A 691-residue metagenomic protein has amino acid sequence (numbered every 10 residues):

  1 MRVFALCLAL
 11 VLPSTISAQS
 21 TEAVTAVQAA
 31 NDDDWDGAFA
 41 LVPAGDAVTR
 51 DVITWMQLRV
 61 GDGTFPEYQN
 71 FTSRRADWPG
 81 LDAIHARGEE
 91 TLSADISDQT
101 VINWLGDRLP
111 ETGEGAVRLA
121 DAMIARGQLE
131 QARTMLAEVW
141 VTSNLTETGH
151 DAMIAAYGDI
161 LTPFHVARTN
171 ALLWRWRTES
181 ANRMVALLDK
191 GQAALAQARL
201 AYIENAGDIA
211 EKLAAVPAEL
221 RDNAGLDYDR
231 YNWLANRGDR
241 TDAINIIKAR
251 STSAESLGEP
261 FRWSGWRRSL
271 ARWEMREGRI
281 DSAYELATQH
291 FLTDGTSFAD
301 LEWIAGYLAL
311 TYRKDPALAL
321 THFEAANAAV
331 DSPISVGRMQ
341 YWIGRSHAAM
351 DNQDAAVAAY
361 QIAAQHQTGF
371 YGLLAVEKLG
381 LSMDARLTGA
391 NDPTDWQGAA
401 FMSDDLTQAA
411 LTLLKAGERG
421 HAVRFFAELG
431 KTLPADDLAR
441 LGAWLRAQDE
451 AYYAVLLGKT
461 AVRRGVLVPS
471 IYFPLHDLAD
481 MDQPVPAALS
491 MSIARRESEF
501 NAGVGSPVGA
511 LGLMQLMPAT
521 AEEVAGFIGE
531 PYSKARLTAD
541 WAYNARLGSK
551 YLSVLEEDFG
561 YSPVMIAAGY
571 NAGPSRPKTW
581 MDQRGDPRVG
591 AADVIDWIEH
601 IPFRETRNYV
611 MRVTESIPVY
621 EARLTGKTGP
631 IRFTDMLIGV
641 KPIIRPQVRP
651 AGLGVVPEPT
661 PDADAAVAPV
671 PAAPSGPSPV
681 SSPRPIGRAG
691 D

Functional and structural regions predicted by a protein language model:
I16-M56, A385-L406, K415: N-terminal leader/linker segments that initiate helical-solenoid repeat arrays
A18-Q19, E219, N236, R250 (+6 more regions): Proline-rich, low-complexity linker regions of envelope-associated factors in Gram-negative bacteria
E22, T49, T54, H85-G88 (+9 more regions): TPR repeat positional signature
V27, E90, D121, N170 (+7 more regions): Residue-level recognition of tetratricopeptide repeat
D32, T91, D95, R126 (+8 more regions): Structural motif corresponding to the intra-repeat A-B loop/turn of tetratricopeptide repeats
W35, F65, D98, L129 (+9 more regions): TPR-repeat structural position
F39-V48, L58-D62, Q69-G80, E90-S93 (+14 more regions): Solenoid-like repeat scaffolds
V48, W55-Q57, Q69-R74, D239-D242 (+10 more regions): Catalytic glycan-binding domains that act on GlcNAc-containing polysaccharides
